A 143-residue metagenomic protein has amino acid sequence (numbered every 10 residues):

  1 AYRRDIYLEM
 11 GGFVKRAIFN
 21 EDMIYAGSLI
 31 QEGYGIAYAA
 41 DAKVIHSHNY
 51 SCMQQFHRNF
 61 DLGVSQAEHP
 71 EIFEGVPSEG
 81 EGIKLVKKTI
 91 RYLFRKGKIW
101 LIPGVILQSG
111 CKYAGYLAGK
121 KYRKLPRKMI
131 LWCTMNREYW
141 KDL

Functional and structural regions predicted by a protein language model:
A1-G11: Conserved nucleotide-sugar donor-binding and metal-coordinating catalytic region shared by glycosyltransferases
Y2, E21, A39: A conserved hydrophobic position in a structured secondary element of the catalytic/binding core that shapes
I18-Y25: Acidic donor-binding loop at a coil-to-helix junction in glycosyltransferase catalytic cores that engages
L29-I30: Hydrophobic residues within well-ordered alpha-helices
I36, I45-Y113: Active-site-adjacent helix/loop segment of glycosyltransferases that harbors family-specific signature motifs
L85, G115-L143: Juxtamembrane C-terminal module of membrane proteins
